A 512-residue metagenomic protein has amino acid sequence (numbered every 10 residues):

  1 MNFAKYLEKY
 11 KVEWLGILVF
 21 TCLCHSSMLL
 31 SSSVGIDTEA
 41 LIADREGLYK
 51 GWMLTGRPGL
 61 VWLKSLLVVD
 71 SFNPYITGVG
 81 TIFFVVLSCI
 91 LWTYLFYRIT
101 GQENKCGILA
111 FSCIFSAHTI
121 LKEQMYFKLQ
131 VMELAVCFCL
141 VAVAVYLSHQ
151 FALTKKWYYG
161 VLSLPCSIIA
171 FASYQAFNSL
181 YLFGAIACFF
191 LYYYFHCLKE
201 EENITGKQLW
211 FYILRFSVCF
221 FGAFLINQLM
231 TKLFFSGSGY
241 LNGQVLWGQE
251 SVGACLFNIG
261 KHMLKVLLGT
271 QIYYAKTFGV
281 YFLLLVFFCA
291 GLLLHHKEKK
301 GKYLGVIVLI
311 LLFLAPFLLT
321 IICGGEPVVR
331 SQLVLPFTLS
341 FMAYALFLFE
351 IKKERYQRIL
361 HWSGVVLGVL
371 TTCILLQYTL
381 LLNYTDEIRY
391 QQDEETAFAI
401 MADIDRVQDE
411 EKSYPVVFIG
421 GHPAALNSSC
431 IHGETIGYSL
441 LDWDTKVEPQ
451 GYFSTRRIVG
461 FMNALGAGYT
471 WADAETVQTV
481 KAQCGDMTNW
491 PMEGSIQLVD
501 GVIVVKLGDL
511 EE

Functional and structural regions predicted by a protein language model:
N2-L54, P58-G59, K64, V68-I108 (+5 more regions): Intrinsically disordered, polar/acidic, low-complexity terminal segments
C24-T81, V85, C89, A110-S112 (+5 more regions): Transmembrane catalytic cores of multi-pass membrane glycosyltransferases and polysaccharide-assembly enzymes
V86, A135-Y146, S163, F220 (+1 more regions): Alpha-helical transmembrane segments of multi-pass membrane proteins
T93, F288-L293, A345-F349: Alpha-helical transmembrane segments
F96-I120, C139, W157-Y158: Transmembrane-helix signature of polytopic, membrane-embedded enzymes that assemble or transfer cell-envelope glycans
V141-Y159, Y194-E200: Membrane-interface transmembrane helices that cradle and orient dolichyl/undecaprenyl
L319, G324-I351: Hydrophobic/aromatic-rich transmembrane helices and adjacent perimembrane loops
F349-T379: Signature aromatic-anchored transmembrane alpha helix within multi-pass, membrane-resident enzymes that catalyze glycan
